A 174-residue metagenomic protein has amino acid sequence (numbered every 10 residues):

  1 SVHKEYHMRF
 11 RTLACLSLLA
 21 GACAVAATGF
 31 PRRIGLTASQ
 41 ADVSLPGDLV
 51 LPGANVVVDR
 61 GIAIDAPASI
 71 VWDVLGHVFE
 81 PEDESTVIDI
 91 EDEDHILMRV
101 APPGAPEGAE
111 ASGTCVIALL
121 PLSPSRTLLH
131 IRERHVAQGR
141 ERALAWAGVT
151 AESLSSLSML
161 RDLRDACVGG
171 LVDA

Functional and structural regions predicted by a protein language model:
S1-H7: Short, Lys/Arg-enriched N-terminal segments with co-localized hydrophobic residues within the first ~10-30 amino acids
K4, P52-G53, F79-D83, P103-A111: Short, solvent-exposed secondary-structure boundary motifs
T12-S85, D173: Hydrophobic ligand-binding cavity/cleft-lining segments
G21, P67, D92-E93, L122-S125: Short strand-connecting beta-turns/loops that link adjacent beta-strands
R60-I62, S85-D89, G113-P121: Hydrophobic/aromatic beta-strand elements that line small-molecule binding cavities or substrate pockets in beta-rich
V71-V78, M98, L129-I131, L163: Hydrophobic pocket/interface hotspot
I90-R99: Short, hydrophobic/aromatic-rich segments at coil-to-beta transitions
A101-A174: Beta-strand/loop substructures that line and gate deep hydrophobic ligand-binding cavities in soluble
